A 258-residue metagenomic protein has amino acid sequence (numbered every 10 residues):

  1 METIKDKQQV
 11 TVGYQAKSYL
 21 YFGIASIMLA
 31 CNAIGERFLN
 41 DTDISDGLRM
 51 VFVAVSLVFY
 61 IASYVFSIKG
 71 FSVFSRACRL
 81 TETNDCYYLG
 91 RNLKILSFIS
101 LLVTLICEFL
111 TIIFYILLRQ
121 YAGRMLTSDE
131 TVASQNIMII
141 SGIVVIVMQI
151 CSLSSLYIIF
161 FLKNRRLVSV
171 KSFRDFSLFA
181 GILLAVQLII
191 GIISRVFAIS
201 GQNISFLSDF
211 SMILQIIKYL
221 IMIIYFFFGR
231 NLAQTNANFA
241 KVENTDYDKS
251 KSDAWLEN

Functional and structural regions predicted by a protein language model:
E2-L29, G47-V51, F71-T104: Cytosolic juxtamembrane helix and N-cap/initiation of the first transmembrane helix
T3, K7-Y14, S67-L89, L153-F176 (+1 more regions): Cytosolic juxtamembrane helix at the C-terminal end of the final transmembrane segment
I4-T11, D41-V51, E82-D85, L89 (+4 more regions): Alpha-helical rod/repeat scaffolding segments in eukaryotic adaptors/tethers and long-chain four-helix cytokines
K17, Y21-A30, L96-E108, D175-I192 (+1 more regions): Alpha-helical transmembrane segments of multi-pass membrane proteins
L29-Y60, T104-S152, Q187-K218: Membrane-helix interface segments in multi-pass membrane proteins
A30, L57-S67, F71, N92: N-terminal helical submodule of small eukaryotic multi-pass membrane proteins
F71, L162, F179-N258: C-terminal transmembrane-bundle signature of multipass membrane proteins, characterized by strong activation on
S97-L101, L105, G142, Q149-I150 (+1 more regions): Surface-exposed interaction/gating patches
